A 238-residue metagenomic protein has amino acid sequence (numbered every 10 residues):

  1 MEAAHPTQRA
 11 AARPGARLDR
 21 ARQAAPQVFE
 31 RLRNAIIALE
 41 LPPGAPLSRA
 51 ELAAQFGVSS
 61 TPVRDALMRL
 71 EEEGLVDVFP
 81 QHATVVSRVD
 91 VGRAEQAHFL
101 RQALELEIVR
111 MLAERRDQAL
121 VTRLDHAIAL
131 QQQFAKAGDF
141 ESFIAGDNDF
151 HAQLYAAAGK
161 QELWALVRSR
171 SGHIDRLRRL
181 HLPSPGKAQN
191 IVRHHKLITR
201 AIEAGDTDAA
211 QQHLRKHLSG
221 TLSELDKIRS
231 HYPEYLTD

Functional and structural regions predicted by a protein language model:
M1-E114, L120, L222, D226-D238: Short linear motifs at protein or domain termini
E2, S184-D238: C-terminal regulatory/effector modules of DNA-binding transcriptional regulators
Q23, V121-T122, G186-N190: Short helix-capping and inter-helix turn/linker motifs at the boundaries of alpha-helical repeat units
P26, A50, G92-E95, E141 (+3 more regions): Residues in well-ordered alpha-helical elements
E71-D77, R170-G172, G186-Q189: Mobile beta-alpha loop/short-helix "lid" or hinge segments that flank ligand
D90-V91, L177-H181: Short alpha-helical transmembrane interface motifs in multi-pass membrane proteins
A97, Q118-R179, R193-A201, A209-G220: Conserved amphipathic alpha-helical segments that form helical-bundle/coiled-coil interaction surfaces
A113-E114, G159, P183-S184: Short helix-capping/hinge motifs at transmembrane helix termini and TM-loop junctions
